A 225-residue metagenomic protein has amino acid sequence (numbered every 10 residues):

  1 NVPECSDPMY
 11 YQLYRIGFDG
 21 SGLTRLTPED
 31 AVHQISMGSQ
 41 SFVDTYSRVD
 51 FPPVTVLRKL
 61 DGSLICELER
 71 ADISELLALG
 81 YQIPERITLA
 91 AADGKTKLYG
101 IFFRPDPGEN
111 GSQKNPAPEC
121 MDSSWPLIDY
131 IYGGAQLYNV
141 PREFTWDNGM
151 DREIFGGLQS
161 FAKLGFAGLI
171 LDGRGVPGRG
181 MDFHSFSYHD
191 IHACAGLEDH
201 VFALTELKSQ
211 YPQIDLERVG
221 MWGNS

Functional and structural regions predicted by a protein language model:
P3-S6, P118-E119: Short consensus segments that form the blades of beta-propeller domains, in both extracellular/periplasmic
C5-Y10, R48-F51: Short, solvent-exposed loop/turn segments at conserved positions within beta-propeller repeat blades
M9, D19-G22, L64: Cysteine-rich, disulfide-stabilized extracellular repeat modules
Q12-D19, L57-K59: Beta-propeller blade signature
T27, V32-S225: Serine-hydrolase catalytic core recognition
